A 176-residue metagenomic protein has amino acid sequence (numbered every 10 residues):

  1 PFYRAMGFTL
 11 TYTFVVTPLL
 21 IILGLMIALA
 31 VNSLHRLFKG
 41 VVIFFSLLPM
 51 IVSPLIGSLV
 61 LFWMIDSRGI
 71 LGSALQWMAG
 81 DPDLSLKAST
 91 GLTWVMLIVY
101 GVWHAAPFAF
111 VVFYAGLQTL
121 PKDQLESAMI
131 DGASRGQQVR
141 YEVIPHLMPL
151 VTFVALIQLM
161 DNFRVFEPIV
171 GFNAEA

Functional and structural regions predicted by a protein language model:
P1-A176: A structural signal for multi-pass alpha-helical bundles of membrane permease subunits that mediate small-molecule
